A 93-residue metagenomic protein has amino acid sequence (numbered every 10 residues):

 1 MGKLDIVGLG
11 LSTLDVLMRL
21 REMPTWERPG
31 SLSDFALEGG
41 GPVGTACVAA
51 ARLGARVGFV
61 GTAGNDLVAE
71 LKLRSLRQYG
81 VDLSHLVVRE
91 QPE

Functional and structural regions predicted by a protein language model:
M1-T62, L67-V81: Glycine-rich phosphate/adenosyl-contacting loop at the front of the ribokinase-like
V87-E93: Gly/Ser-rich phosphate-binding catalytic loop and adjacent alpha/beta segment that cradle a phosphoryl group at enzyme
